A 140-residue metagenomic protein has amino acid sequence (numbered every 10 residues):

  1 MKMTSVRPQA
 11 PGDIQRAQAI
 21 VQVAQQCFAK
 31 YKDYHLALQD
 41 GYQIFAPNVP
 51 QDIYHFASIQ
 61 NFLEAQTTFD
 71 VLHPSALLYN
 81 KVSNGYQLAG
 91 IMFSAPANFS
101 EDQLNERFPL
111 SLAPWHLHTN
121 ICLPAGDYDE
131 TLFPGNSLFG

Functional and structural regions predicted by a protein language model:
M1-G140: Primary mode marks residue(s) on the alpha4-beta5-alpha5 output face of response regulator receiver
